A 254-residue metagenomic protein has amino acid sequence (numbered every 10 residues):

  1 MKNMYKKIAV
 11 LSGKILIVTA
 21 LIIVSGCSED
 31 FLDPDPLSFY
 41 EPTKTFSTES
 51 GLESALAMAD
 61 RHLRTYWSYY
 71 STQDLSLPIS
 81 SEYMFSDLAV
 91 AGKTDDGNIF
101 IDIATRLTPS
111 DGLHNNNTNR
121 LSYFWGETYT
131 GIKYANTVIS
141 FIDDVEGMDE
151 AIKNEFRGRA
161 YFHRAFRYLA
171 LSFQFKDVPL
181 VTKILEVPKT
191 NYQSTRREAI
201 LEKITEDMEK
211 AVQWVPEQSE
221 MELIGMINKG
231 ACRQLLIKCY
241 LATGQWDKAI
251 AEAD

Functional and structural regions predicted by a protein language model:
K2-I15: Bacterial N-terminal signal peptides that target proteins for export
K14-V24: Bacterial N-terminal signal peptides
C27-S81, A253-D254: Membrane-proximal, proline-rich intrinsically disordered regions
L37-E41, T182-K189: Short linear capping/connector segments at secondary-structure termini
E49, E53, R61-W67, T94-F175 (+3 more regions): Conserved, well-structured interaction surfaces
